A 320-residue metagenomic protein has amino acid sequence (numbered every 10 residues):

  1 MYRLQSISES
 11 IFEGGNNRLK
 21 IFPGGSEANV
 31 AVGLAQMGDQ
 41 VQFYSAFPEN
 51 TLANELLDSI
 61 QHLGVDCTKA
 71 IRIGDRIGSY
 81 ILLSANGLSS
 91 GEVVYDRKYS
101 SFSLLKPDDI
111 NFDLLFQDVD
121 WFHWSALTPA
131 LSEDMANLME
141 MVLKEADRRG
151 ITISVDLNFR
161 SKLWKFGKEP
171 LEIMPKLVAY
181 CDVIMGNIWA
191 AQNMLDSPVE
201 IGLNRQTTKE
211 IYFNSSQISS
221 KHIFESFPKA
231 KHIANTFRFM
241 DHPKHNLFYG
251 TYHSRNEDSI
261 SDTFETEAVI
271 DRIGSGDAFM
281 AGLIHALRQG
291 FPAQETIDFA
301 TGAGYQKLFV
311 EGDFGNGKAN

Functional and structural regions predicted by a protein language model:
M1-I11, H245-D262: Acidic-glycine-rich active-site phosphate/pyrophosphate-binding loop
M1-V65, N86-L88, K106-P107, A268-R272: Glycine-rich phosphate/adenosyl-contacting loop at the front of the ribokinase-like
Q40-P129: Conserved N-terminal subdomain of the carbohydrate kinase-like
V41, C67, I153-V155, M185: Hydrophobic beta-strand scaffold residues
E145-T152, F227-K231: A short helix->loop->beta-strand "cap" motif at the edges of active sites that frequently abuts
R149-L157, L163: Short beta-strand/loop segments at the ligand-binding rim of alpha/beta enzyme cores
L163-N256: Conserved phosphate/ATP/ADP-binding segment of small-molecule kinases
P243, S259-N320: Conserved post-catalytic alpha-helical subdomain immediately downstream of the catalytic base and nucleotide-binding
